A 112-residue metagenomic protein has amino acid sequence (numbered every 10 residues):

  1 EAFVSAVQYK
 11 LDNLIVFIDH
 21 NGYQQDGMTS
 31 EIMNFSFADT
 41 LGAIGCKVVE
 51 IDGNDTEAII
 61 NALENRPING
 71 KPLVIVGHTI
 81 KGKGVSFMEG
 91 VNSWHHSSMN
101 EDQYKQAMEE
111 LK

Functional and structural regions predicted by a protein language model:
E1-K112: Glycine-rich ThDP/TPP pyrophosphate-binding loop and its adjacent helix/strand module within ThDP-dependent enzymes
